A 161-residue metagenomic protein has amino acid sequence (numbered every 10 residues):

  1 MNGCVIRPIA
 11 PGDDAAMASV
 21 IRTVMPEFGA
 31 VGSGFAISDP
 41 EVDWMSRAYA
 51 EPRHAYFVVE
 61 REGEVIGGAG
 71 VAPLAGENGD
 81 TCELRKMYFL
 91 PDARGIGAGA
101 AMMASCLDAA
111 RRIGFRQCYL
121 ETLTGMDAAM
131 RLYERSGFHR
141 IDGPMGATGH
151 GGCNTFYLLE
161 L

Functional and structural regions predicted by a protein language model:
C4, P8-D92, M103-S105, A109 (+2 more regions): Acetyl-CoA-dependent GNAT
G12, I113, E121: Residue-level signal for short amphipathic helical patches enriched in basic/charged and nearby hydrophobic residues
T23, D43, R116-Y119, L123-L161: C-terminal "cap" of GNAT-fold acetyltransferases
V31, I96, R112-R116: Short coil/turn segments at alpha/beta junctions that flank glycine-rich nucleotide-binding fingerprints
F35, I96, H150: Flexible, glycine- and charge-enriched loops at secondary-structure boundaries
L90-D92, I96, T124-G125: Active-site acidic-Proline motif in GNAT/NAT acetyltransferases
